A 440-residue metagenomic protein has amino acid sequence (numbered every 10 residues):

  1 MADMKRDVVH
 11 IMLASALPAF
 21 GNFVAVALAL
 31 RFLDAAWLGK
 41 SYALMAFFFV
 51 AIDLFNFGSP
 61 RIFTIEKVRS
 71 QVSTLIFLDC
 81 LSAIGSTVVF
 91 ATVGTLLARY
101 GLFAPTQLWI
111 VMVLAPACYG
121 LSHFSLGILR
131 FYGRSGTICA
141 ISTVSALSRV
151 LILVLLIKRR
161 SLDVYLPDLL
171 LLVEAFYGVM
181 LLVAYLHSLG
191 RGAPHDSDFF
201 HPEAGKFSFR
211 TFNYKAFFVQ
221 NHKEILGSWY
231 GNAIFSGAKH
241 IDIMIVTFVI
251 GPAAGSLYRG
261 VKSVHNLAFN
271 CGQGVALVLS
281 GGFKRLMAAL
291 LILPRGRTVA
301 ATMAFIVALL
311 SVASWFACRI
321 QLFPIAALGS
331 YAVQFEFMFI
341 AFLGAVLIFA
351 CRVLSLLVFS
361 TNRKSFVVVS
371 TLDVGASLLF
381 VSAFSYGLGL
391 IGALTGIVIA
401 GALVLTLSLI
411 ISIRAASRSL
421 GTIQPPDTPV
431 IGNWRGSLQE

Functional and structural regions predicted by a protein language model:
M1-G21, F63, A184-L189, P202-G231 (+1 more regions): N-terminal membrane topogenesis motif
D3-F57, L226-A253, I397, G401: Signature of the first transmembrane helix
R6-A19, L44, F48-A98, Q107 (+1 more regions): Membrane-water interface segments that mark the loop-to-transmembrane alpha-helix transition
D7-S15, M45, F49, D79 (+13 more regions): Residue-level signature of transmembrane alpha-helical cores of multipass secondary-active transporters and flippases
A35-A36, L97-M112, F316-L347, I391: Interfacial segments at transmembrane-helix termini and the short loops linking adjacent helices
F49, D53-S70, F131, V261-L290 (+1 more regions): Helix-loop junctions and terminal segments of transmembrane helices in multi-pass membrane transport/translocation
I65-Q71, C118-A140, G282-R285, L343-S370: Membrane-interface junctions at transmembrane-helix termini in multi-pass inner-membrane proteins
W109-V113, C139-H201, D373-A376, L390-A415: Hydrophobic alpha-helical transmembrane segments
